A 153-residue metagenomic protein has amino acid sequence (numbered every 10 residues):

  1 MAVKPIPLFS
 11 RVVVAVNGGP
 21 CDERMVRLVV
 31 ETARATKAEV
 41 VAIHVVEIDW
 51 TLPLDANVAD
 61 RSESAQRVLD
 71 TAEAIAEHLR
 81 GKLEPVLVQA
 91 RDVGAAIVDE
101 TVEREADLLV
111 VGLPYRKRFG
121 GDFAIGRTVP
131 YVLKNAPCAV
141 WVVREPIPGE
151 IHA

Functional and structural regions predicted by a protein language model:
M1-P7, E77-L109, P114, I147-A153: Structural beta-alpha unit
A2-A59, E77-E84, N135: Small/aliphatic-rich secondary-structure junction motif
C21, V93, K117-F119: Short glycine-rich, flexible loops that bind phosphorylated cofactors or substrates
M25, L52-D55, A96-V98, G121-F123 (+1 more regions): Short, well-ordered secondary-structure micro-motifs
L28, R61-A72, A96: Short, solvent-exposed amphipathic alpha-helices that sit in or adjacent to ligand/effector-binding or catalytic
V30, E73, V98, P130-Y131: Active-site phosphate/pyrophosphate- and oxyanion-stabilizing loops and adjacent acidic/basic residues in soluble
A56-S64, A124: Alpha-helix N-cap and loop-to-helix initiation/capping positions
V111-K134, G149-A153: Glycine-rich, Arg-bearing micro-motifs that act as flexible, cationic patches
